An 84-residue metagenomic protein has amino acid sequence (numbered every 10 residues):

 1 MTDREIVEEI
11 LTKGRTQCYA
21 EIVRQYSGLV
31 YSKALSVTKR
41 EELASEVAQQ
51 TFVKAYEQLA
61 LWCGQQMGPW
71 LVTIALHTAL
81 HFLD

Functional and structural regions predicted by a protein language model:
M1-E9: Extreme N-terminal regulatory/targeting segments of RNA polymerase sigma factors
E8-S32: A short, charge-rich alpha-helical start-of-domain segment used by transcription regulators
L11-T12, Q50-M67: Sigma70-family region 2
V23, Y31, E41-Q58: Conserved RNAP core-binding helix
T73-D84: Arg/Lys-rich amphipathic alpha helix in sigma70-family domain 2
